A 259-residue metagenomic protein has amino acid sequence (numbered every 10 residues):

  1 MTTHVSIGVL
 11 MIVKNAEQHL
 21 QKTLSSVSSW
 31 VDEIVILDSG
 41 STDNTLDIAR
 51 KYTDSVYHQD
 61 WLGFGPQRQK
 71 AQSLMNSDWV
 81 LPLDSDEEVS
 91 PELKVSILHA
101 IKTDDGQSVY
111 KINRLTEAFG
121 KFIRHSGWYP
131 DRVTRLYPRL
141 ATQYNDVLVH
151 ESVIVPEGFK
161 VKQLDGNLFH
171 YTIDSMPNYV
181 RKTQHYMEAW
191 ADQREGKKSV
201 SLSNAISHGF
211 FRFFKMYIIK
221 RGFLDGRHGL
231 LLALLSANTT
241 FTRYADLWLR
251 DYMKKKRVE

Functional and structural regions predicted by a protein language model:
S6-G8: Cell-envelope/extracellular polymer assembly enzymes that use nucleotide-activated donors
L10-S29, E33: Short, well-formed alpha-helical segments that are part of the catalytic scaffolds of diverse glycosyltransferases
Q21, D43-Y52, E92-L93: Acidic helix N-cap motif at the loop->helix transition within catalytic regions of sugar-transfer enzymes
S26, W30, D38-D47, D84: A conserved acidic beta->alpha catalytic loop
W30, K51-T53, R132, E157: Short, structured coil segments at secondary-structure junctions
D32, L46-L74: Conserved donor nucleotide-binding strand/loop of the catalytic core
Q59, L83-S85: Catalytic metal- and UDP-sugar-binding loop of GT-A-like glycosyltransferases, i.e., residues flanking the conserved
P66-Q72, D78-L83, S90-K254: Catalytic-site signature of metal-activated, phosphate-bearing donor transferases, centered on the GT-A/GT-A-like
